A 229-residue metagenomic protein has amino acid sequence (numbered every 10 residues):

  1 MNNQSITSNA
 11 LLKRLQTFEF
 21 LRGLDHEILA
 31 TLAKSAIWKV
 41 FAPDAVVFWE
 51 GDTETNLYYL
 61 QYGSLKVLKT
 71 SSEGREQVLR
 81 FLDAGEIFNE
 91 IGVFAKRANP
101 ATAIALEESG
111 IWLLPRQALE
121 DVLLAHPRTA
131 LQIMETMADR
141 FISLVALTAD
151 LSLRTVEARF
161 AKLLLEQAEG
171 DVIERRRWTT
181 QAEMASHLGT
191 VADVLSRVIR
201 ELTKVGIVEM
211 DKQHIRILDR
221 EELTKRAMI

Functional and structural regions predicted by a protein language model:
M1-W38, A42, G92-V93: Cyclic nucleotide-binding regulatory module and flanking cytosolic helices
I28, R80-E135, I142: Cyclic-nucleotide recognition modules
A33, Q61, K162-E169: Short, locally clustered residues in the helix-turn-helix/winged-helix DNA-binding domain
A45-E107: Cyclic nucleotide-binding regulatory domains
L57, F81, L113, W178 (+1 more regions): Short aromatic/basic micro-patch
A146-L165: Short alpha-helical segments that sit at the start of domains
V156, L165-I229: Phosphate-/nucleic-acid-contacting segments
